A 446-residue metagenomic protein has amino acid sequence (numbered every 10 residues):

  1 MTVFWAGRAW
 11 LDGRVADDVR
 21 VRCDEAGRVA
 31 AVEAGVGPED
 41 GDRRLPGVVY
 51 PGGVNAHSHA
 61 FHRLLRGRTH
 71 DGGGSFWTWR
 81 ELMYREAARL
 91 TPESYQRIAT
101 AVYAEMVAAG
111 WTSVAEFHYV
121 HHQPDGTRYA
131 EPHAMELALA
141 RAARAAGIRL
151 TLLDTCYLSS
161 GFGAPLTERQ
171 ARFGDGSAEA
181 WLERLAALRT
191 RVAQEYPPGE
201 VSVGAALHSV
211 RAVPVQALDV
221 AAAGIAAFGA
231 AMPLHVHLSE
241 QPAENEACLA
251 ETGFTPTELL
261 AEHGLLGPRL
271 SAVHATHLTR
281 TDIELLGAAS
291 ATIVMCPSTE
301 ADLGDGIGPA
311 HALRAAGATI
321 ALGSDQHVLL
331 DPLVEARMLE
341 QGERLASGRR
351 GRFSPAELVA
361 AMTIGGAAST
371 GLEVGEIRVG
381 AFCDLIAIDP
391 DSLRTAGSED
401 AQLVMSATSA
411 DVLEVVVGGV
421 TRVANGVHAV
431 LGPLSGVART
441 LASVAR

Functional and structural regions predicted by a protein language model:
M1-P38, V48-V49: N-terminal metal-binding scaffold of metallo-dependent hydrolase/deaminase domains
P51-R63, P233-E240: Histidine-centered catalytic micro-motifs
G67-R149, A180-P198, R439-R446: Alpha-helical scaffold segments that flank or form the walls of functional sites
G67-R68, P242-F254, D282-G287, G304-L313 (+1 more regions): Histidine/acidic-residue-rich catalytic or RNA/ligand-binding cores of hydrolases and nuclease-related proteins
D125-V273: Metal-coordinating catalytic core of metallo-dependent amide/deamination hydrolases
I225-A231, L265-P268, L285-V294, A315-I320 (+1 more regions): Glycine-enriched alpha-helix->loop->beta-strand junction motifs that scaffold or abut catalytic
E262-R269, H311-D391, S406: His/Asp/Glu-enriched, well-ordered alpha-helical/loop segment that forms or immediately abuts the divalent-metal
F382-A438: C-terminal cap of metal-dependent C-N hydrolases
